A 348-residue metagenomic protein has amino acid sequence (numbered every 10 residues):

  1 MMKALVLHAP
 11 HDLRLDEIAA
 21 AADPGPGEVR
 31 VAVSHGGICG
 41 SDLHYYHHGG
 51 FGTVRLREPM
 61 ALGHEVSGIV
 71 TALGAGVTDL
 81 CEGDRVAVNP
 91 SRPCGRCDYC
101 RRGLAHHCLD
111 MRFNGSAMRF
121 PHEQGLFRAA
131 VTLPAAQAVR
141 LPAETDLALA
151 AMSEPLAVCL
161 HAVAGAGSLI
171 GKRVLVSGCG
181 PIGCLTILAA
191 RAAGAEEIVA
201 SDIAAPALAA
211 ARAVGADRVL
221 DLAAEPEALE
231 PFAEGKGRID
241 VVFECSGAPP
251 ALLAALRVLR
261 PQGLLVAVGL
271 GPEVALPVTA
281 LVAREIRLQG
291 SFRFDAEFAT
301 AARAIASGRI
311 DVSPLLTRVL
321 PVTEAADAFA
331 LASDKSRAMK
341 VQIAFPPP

Functional and structural regions predicted by a protein language model:
M1-V66, A129, A344-P348: Short N-terminal strand-loop motif that marks the start of NAD(P)H/FAD-dependent oxidoreductase cofactor-binding domains
M2-A4, L253, D295-P348: C-terminal hydrophobic helical "lid"/dimerization subdomain of Rossmann-like NAD(P)H-dependent oxidoreductases
A22-G36, G50-R101, P142-E144: Glycine-rich beta-strand-centered segment in the early N-terminal region that forms part of a ligand/cofactor-binding
R85, R173, G263-L264, R287: Short glycine-centered segments of the SAM/dcSAM-binding site in methyltransferase folds
R96-S177: NAD(P)H dinucleotide-binding glycine-rich loop of Rossmann-like/cofactor-binding domains, especially the beta1-alpha1
V176-C179, C184, R191-A254: Adenosine-nucleotide cofactor-binding segment
L259-R260: Helix-to-beta-strand junctions that scaffold the AdoMet/dcAdoMet cofactor pocket in Class I SAM-dependent enzymes
L264-V266, L276-L315: Rossmann-fold dehydrogenase core element
